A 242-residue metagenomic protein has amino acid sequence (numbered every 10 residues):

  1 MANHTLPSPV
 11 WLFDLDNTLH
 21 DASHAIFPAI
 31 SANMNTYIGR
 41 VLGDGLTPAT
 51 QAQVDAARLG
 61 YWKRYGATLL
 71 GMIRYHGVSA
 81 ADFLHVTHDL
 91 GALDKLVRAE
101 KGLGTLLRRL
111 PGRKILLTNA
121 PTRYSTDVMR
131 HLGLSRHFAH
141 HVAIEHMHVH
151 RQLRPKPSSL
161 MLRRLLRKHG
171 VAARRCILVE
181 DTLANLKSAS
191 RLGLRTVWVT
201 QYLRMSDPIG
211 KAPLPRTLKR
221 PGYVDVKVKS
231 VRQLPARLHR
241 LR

Functional and structural regions predicted by a protein language model:
M1-S8, R108, T122, T126-R242: Asp-based, Mg2+/Mn2+-dependent phosphohydrolase catalytic module
N3-F13, T18-K101, R108, R123: N-terminal helical cap/lid subdomain that shapes the substrate entry/recognition surface in HAD-like hydrolases
L46, T50, A80, K114 (+2 more regions): Secondary-structure boundary/capping signal
L93, K114, R151-P155: Short, surface-exposed loop/turn motifs that are enriched in glycine and acidic residues and include a nearby proline
R113-I115, R195: Proline-centered loop/turn at the N-terminus of a beta-strand
T118-A120: Conserved phosphate-coupling serine/threonine residues in phosphotransfer and NTP-handling enzymes
